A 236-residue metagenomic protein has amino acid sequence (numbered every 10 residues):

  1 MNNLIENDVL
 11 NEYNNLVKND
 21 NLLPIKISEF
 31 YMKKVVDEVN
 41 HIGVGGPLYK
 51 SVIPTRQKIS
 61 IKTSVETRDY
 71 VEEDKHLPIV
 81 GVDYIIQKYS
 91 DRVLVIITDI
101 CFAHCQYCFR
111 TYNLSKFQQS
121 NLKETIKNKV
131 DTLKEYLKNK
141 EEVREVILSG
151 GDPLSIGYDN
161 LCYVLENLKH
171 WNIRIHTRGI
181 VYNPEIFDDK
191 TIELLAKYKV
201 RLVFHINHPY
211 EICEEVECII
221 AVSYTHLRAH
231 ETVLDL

Functional and structural regions predicted by a protein language model:
M1-Q87: Flexible, acidic/Gly-rich N-terminal and inter-domain linker regions that tether and position cofactor-handling modules
P78-T111: N-terminal pre-triad scaffold of radical SAM enzymes
R92, R110-K129, K140-Y163, H170-F187 (+2 more regions): Core AdoMet radical
I192-K197: Acidic (Asp/Glu)-rich catalytic clusters
H226-L236: Single conserved hydrophobic/aromatic residue that forms the stacking wall/gate of nucleotide- or nucleobase-binding
